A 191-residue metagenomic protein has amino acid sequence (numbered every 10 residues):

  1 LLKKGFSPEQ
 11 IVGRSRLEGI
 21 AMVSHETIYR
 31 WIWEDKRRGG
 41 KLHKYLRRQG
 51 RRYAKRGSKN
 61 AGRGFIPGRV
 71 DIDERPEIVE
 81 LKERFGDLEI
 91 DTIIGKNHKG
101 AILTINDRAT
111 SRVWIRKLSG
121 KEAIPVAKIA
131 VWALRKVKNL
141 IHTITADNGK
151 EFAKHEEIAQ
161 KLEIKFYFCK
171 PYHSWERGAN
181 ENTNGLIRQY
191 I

Functional and structural regions predicted by a protein language model:
L1-M22, R75: A short, amphipathic alpha-helix used for macromolecular contacts
S7-R14, G40, K44-R47, G64 (+5 more regions): HHCC-type zinc-binding knuckle of retroelement integrases
I11, I28, D91, I105 (+5 more regions): Mobile genetic element proteins and their domesticated derivatives, centered on retroelements and DNA transposons
A21-E80: Basic, flexible linker segments flanking DNA-binding modules in nucleic acid-interacting mobile-element proteins
P76-V113: An active-site-proximal beta-strand-loop segment
I94-H98, I115-K138: Active-site beta-loop-alpha junctions of metal-dependent nucleic acid enzymes, especially the RNase H-like/DDE
S111-R116, F168: Short small-residue beta-strand/loop micro-motif enriched in glycine and branched aliphatics
A146-N148, A153-A159, F168-I191: RNase H-like two-metal-ion nuclease catalytic core shared by retroviral integrases and related mobile-element nucleases
